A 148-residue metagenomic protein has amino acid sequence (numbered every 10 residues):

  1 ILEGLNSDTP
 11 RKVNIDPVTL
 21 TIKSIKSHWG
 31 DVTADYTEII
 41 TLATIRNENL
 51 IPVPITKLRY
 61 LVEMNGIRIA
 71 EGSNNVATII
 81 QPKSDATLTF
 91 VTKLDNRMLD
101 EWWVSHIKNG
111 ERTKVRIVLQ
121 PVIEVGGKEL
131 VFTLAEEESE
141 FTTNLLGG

Functional and structural regions predicted by a protein language model:
I1-R11, D95-G148: Terminal connector regions
D8-D35: Low-complexity, acidic Ser/Thr/Pro/Gly-rich terminal tails and inter-domain linkers that flank the onset of structured
K23-W29, A43, K57, G72-V76 (+1 more regions): Short structured motifs
D31-T33, I45-I51: Asparagine-centered strand-capping/turn motif at beta-strand->loop junctions
T37-I39, L58, A86, V115: Hydrophobic core residues within well-ordered beta-strands of beta-rich domains
A43-I45, V62, T92, P121: Hydrophobic beta-strand positions in extracellular immunoglobulin-like domains
I51-L58: Short, hydrophobic/aromatic beta-strand segments
G66-W102: Intrinsically disordered, low-complexity Pro/Gly/Ser/Thr-rich segments with frequent PxxP/GP/PP motifs and embedded
